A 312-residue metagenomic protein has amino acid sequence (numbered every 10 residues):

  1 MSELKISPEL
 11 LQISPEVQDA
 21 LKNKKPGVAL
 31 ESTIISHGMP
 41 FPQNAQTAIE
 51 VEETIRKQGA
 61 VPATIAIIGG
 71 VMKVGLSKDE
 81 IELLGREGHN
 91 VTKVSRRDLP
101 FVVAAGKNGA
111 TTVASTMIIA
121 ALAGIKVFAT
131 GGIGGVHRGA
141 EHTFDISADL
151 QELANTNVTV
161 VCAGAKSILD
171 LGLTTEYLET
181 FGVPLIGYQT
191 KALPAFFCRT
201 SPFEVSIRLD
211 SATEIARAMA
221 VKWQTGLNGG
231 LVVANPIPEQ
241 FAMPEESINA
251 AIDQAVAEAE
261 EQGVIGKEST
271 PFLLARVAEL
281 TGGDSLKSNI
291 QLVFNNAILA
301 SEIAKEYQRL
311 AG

Functional and structural regions predicted by a protein language model:
M1-K24: N- or domain-start disorder-to-order transition segments that initiate the globular core
D19-K22, G27-V28, K57, I119-L122 (+6 more regions): Solvent-exposed alpha-helices and their adjacent loops that cap or buttress functional pockets in soluble metabolic
V28-L30, P62-I67, V103, G109 (+6 more regions): General beta-strand structural signal in soluble alpha/beta enzymes
S32, H37-M39, A45-F101, Q224-Q240 (+1 more regions): Glycine-rich nucleotide/cofactor/substrate-binding loop typically near the N-terminus or early in the first domain
P42-A48, E80-G85, G135-A154, Y177: A glycine- and small-aliphatic-rich helix-loop capping segment at beta-alpha/alpha-beta transitions that lines
A110-T112, E141-A154, V158-E179, A212-R217: Active-site glycine-rich loop that binds ribose-phosphate moieties when present
C198-Q224: Anionic-ligand binding region
L227-N295: A C-terminal functional module that forms or caps the active site or interfaces directly with catalytic machinery
